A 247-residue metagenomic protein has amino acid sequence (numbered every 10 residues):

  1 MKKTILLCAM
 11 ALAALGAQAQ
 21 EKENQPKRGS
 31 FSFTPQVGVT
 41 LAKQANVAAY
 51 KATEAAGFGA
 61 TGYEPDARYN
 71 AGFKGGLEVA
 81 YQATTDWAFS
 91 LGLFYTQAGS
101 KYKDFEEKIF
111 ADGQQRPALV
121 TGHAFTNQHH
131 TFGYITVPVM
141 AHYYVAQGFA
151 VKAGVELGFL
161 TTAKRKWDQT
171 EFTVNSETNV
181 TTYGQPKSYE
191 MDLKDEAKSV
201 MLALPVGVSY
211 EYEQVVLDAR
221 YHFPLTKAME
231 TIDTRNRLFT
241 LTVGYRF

Functional and structural regions predicted by a protein language model:
M1-G29: Cleavable N-terminal export/targeting peptides
Q20-A80: Short glycine/proline- and aromatic-enriched beta-strand/turn motifs that initiate or cap beta-hairpins
R28, Q82-D86, A146, Y212-V215: Outer-membrane beta-barrel channels and translocator barrels
F31, E64-A71, A88, V137 (+6 more regions): Outer-membrane beta-barrel proteins
P35-V39, F73-Y81, L93-Y95, I135-Y143 (+4 more regions): Residues on the lipid-exposed face of transmembrane beta-strands in outer-membrane beta-barrel proteins
K43-N70, Q97-G133, L160-M201, P205 (+1 more regions): Extracellular/periplasm-exposed beta-strand and loop segments of Gram-negative cell-envelope proteins, dominated by
G75-K108, D112: Mid-chain, structured segments of secreted extracytoplasmic proteins
P186-F247: Predominantly the C-terminal beta-signal and adjacent terminal strand-loop region of outer-membrane beta-barrel
